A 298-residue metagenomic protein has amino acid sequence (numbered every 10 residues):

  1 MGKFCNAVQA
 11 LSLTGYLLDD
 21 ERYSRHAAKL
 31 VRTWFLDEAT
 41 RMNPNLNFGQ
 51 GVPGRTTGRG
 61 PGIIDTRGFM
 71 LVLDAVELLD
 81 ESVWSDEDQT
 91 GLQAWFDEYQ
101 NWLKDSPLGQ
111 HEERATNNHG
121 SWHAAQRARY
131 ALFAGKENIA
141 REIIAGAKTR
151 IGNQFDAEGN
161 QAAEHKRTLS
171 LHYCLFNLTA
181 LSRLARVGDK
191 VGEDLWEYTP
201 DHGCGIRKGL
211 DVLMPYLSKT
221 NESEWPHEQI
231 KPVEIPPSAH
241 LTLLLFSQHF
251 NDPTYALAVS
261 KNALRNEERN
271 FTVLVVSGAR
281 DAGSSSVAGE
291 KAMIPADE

Functional and structural regions predicted by a protein language model:
M1-G192, G203: Aromatic-lined, polymer-binding surfaces characteristic of secreted/periplasmic polysaccharide-degrading enzymes
G2, E87, G91-A94, C204 (+2 more regions): Mature catalytic domains of secreted/periplasmic carbohydrate-active enzymes
L36, Y198-T199, D252: Polar helix-capping/helix-linker motif
N43-P44, E197, W225-P226: Short, hydrophobic secondary-structure boundary micro-motifs
V187, V191-E193, K208-V212, S223-E298: Terminal, non-catalytic domain-edge segments
E197-L213: Short secondary-structure subsegments characteristic of cysteine-rich extracellular domains
